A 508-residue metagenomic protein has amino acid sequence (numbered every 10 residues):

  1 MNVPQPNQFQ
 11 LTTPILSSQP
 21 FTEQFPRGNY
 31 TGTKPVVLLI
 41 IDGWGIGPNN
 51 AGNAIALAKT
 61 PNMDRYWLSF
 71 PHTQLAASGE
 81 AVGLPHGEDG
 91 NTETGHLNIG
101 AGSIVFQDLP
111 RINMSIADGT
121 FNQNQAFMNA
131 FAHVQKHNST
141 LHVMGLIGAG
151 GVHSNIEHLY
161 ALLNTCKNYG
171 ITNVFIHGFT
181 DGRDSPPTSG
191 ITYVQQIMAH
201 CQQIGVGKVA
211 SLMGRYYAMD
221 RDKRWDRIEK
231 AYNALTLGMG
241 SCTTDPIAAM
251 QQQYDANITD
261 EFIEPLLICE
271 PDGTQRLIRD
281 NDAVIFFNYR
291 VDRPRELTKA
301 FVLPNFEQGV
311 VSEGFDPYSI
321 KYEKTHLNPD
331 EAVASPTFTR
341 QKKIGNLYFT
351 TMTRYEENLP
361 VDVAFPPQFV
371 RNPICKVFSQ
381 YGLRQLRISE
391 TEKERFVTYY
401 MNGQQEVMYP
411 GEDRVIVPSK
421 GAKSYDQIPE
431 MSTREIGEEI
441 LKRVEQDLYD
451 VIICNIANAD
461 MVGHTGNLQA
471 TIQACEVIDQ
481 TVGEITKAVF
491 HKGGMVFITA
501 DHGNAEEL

Functional and structural regions predicted by a protein language model:
F9-V37, G45-I204, K208-Y216, D226 (+5 more regions): Active-site nucleophile/metal-coordination loop of metallo-enzymes that catalyze phosphate/sulfate and related
I99, I104-S115, V143, R414-I428 (+1 more regions): Gly-rich Lys/Arg/Thr-decorated short loops/hinges at beta-loop-alpha junctions or inter-strand turns that position
Q125, T172, L448-T481: Active-site His/acidic residue clusters
S154, L159, D184-Q195, M250-Q253 (+6 more regions): Acidic, glycine-enriched active-site microenvironments
G207-E270: Polar, glycine-rich mid-to-C-terminal structural blocks that act as macromolecule-binding/assembly scaffolds
L267, T274-D280, Y289-R293, L297 (+1 more regions): Hydrophobic, mid-to-C-terminal alpha-helical segments
L383-R443: Metal-dependent catalytic core segments for phosphate chemistry
Q473-L508: Metal-dependent active-site segment of extracytoplasmic phospho-/sulfohydrolases and closely related
